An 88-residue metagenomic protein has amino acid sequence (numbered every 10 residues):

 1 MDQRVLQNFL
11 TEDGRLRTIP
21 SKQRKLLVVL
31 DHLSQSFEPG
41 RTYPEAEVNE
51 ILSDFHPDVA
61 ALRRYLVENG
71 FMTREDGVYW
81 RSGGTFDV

Functional and structural regions predicted by a protein language model:
D2-F37: Short alpha-helical segments that sit at the start of domains
D31-S34, N49, S53: Amphipathic alpha-helical segments within well-ordered protein domains
P39-L52: Short acidic, hydrophobic short linear motifs in intrinsically disordered regions
F55-Y65: Short amphipathic alpha-helical interaction segments
E68-Y79: A short, conserved structural fragment
V78-V88: Short, cationic-aromatic polyanion-contact patches
